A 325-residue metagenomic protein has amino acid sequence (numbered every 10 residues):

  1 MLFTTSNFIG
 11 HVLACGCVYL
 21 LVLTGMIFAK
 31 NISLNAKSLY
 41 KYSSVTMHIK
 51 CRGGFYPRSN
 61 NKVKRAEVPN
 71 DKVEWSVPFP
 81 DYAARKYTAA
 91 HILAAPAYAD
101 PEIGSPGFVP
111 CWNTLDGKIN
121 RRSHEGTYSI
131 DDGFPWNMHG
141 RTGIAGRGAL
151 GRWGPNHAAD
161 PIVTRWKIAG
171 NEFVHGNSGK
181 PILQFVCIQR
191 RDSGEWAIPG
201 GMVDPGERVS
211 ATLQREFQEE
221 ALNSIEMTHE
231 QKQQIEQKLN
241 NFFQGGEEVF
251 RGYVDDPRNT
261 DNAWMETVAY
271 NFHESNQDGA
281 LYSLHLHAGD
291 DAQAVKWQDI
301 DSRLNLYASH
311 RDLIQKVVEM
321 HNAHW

Functional and structural regions predicted by a protein language model:
M1-S6: N-terminal secretory signal peptides that target proteins for export/translocation
I9-G25: Cleavable N-terminal signal peptides of Sec/SRP-targeted secreted and luminal proteins
L21-V186, R190-I198, A211, E226-D256 (+1 more regions): Alpha-helical and coiled-coil interaction segments, frequently adjacent to or embedded within charge-biased
A197-E207: Short histidine-centered catalytic/ligand-binding loop motif
E220-A221: Intrinsically disordered, low-complexity juxtamembrane tails/stalks of eukaryotic membrane proteins
